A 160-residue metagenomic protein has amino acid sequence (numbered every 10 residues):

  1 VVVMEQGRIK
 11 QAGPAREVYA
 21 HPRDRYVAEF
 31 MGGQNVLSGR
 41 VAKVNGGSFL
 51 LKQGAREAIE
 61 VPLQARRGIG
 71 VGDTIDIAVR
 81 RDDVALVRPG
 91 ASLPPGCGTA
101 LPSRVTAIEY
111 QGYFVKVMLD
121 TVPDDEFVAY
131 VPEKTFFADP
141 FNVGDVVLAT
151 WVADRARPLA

Functional and structural regions predicted by a protein language model:
V1-E57: Internal alpha/beta loop-helix hairpins
Q34, K43-A160: Non-catalytic connector elements of ABC transporters
